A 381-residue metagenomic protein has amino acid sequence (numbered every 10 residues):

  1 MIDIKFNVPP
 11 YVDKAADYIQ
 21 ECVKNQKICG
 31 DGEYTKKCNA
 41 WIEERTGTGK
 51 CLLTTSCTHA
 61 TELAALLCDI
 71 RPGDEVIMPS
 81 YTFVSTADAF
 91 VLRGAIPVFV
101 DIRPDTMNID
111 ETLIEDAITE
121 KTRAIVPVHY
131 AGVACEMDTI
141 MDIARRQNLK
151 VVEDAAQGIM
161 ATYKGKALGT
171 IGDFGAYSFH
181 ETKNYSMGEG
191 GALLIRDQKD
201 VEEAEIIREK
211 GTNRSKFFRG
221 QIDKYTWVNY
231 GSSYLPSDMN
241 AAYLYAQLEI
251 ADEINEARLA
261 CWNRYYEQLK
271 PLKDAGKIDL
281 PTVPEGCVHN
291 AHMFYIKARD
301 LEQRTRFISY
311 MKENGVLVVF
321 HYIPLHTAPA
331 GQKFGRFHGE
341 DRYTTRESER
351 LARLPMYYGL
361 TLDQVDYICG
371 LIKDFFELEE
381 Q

Functional and structural regions predicted by a protein language model:
M1-I28, T226-V228, P355: N-terminal "arm"/small-domain region of PLP-dependent enzymes with the aminotransferase-like
I28-E75, A89-R93, F99-D101, K166: Phosphate-binding glycine-rich loop
T35-A40, R45-G49, T112, A124-V128 (+4 more regions): PLP-dependent aminotransferase class I/II
L52, I77, V98, V151-V152 (+3 more regions): Structural detector of well-ordered beta-strand residues that form the stable sheet scaffold of enzyme domains
A60, T82, P355: Conserved SAM-binding loop
L66-A155, T162: PLP-dependent aminotransferase-like
E153-M187, K216-F217, D223-V228: Conserved active-site segment immediately N-terminal to the catalytic lysine that forms the internal aldimine
Y177-S178, G191-D197, Y245: Short beta-strand-to-turn element immediately C-terminal to the catalytic PLP-Schiff-base lysine in fold type I
